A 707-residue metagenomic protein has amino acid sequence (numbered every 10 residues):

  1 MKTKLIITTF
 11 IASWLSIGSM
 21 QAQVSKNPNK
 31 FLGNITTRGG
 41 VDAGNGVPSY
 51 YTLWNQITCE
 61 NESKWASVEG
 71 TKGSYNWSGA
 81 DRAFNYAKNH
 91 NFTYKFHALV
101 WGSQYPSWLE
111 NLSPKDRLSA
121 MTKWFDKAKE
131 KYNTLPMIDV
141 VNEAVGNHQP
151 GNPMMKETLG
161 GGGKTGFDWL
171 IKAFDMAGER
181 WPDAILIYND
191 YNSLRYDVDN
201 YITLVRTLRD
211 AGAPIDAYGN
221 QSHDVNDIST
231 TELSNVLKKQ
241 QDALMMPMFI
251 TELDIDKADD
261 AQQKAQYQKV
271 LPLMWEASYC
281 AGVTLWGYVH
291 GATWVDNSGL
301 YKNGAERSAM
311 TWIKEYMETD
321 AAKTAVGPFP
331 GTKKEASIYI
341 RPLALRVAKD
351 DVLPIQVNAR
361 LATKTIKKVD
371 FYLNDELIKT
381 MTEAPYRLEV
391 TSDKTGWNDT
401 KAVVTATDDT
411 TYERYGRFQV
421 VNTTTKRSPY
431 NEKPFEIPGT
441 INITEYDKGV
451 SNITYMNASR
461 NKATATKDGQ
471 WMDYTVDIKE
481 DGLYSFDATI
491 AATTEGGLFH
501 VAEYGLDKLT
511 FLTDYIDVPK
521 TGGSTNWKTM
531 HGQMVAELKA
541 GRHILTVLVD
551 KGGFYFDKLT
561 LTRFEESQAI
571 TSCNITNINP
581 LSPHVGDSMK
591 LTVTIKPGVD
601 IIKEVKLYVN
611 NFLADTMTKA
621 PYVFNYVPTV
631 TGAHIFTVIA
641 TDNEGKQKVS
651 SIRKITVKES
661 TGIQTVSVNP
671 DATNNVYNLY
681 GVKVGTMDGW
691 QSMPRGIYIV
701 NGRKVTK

Functional and structural regions predicted by a protein language model:
M1-Q23: Bacterial Sec-dependent N-terminal signal peptides
Q23-Q56, E60: Boundary/entry segment of secreted carbohydrate-active catalytic domains
N34-V47, W65-S78, Y105, V145-Q149 (+4 more regions): Acidic-and-aromatic substrate-binding clefts and catalytic sites of carbohydrate-active enzymes
T52-G70, S78-L194: Substrate-binding cleft and catalytic face of glycoside hydrolase catalytic domains, especially the flexible beta-alpha
E69, D139, E143-G163, M176 (+2 more regions): Aromatic-rich peripheral "rim/lid" segments of glycoside hydrolase catalytic domains that contact and position glycan
S78, A83-K88, G163-L186, Y196-Q263 (+2 more regions): Glycoside hydrolase catalytic-domain groove-lining segments
K333-T382, E389, T395-W397, K401-A569 (+6 more regions): Extracytoplasmic
K367-L373, K603-Y608, I635-I639, E659-K707: C-terminal outer-membrane/trafficking sorting elements
